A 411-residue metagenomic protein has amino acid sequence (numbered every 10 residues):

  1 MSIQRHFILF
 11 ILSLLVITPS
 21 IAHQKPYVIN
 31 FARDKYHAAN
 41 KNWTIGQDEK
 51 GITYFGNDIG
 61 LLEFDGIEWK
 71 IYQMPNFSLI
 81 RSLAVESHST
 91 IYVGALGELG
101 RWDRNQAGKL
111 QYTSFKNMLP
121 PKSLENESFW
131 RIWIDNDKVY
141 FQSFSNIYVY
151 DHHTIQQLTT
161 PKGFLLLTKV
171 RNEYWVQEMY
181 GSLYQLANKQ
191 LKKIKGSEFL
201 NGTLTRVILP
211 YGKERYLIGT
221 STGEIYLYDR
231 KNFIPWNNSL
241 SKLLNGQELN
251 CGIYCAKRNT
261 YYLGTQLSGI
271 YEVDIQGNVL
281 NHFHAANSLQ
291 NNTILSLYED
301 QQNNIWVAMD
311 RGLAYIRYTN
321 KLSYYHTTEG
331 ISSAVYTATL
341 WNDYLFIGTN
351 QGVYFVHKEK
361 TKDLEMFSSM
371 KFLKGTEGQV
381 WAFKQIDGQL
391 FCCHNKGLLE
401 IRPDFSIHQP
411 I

Functional and structural regions predicted by a protein language model:
M1-I411: Carboxylate-rich, polar loop motifs that coordinate divalent cations or form catalytic acidic clusters
